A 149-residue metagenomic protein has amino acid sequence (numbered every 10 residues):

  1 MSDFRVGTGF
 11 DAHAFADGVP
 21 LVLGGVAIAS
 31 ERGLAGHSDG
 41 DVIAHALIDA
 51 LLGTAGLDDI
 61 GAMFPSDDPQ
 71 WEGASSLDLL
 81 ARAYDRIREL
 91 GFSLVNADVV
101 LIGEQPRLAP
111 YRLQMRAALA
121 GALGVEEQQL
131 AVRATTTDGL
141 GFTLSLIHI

Functional and structural regions predicted by a protein language model:
S2-A118, A122-L123: RNase III-family endoribonuclease catalytic core
A109, Q129-F142: C-terminal binding/interaction regions
I147-I149: Conserved small/polar residues in nucleotide/adenosyl-binding loops
